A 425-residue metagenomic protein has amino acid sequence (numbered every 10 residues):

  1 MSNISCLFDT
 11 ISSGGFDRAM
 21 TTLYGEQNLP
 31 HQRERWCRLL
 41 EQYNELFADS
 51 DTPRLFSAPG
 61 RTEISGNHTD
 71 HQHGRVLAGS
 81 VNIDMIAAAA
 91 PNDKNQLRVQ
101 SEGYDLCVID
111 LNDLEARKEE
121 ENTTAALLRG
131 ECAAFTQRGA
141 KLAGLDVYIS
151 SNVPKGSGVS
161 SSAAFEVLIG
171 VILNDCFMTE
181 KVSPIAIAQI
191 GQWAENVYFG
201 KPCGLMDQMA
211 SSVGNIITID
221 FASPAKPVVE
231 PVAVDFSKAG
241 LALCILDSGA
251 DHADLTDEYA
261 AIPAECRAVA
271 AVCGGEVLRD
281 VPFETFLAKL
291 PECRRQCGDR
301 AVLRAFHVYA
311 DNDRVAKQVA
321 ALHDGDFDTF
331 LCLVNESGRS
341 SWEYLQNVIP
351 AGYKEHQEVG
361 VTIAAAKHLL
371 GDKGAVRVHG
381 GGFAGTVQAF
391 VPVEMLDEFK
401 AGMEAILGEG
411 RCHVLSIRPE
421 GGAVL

Functional and structural regions predicted by a protein language model:
M1-R61, I86, A90-E121, T218-R377 (+1 more regions): C-terminal nucleotide
S57-H73, N152-L168, D372-F390: Glycine/serine-rich anion-binding loops at beta->alpha junctions that coordinate negatively charged ligand groups
R75-D93, V213: Structural signature of FAD isoalloxazine-binding scaffolds in flavoprotein oxidoreductases
S80-N82, V159-T179: DPxDG-like acidic metal-binding loop motif
R98-Q100, G144-S151, K181-W193, L331-E336 (+1 more regions): Beta-strand segments within the central parallel beta-sheet cores of soluble alpha/beta enzyme folds
C132-P154: Glycine- and acidic-rich phosphate- and metal-coordinating loops
Q137-L145, L173-I187, V393-I406: Phosphate-handling active-site elements
